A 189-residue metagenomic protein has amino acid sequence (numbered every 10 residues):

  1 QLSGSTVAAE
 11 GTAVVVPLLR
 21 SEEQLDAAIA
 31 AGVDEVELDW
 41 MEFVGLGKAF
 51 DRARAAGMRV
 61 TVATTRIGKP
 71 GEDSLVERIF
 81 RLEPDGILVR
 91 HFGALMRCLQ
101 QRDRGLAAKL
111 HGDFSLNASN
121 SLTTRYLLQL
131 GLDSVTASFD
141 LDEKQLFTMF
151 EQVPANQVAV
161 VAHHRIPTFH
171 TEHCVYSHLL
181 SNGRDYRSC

Functional and structural regions predicted by a protein language model:
Q1-Y126, L130, T136-C189: Active-site pocket-lining/capping segments in soluble small-molecule metabolic enzymes
